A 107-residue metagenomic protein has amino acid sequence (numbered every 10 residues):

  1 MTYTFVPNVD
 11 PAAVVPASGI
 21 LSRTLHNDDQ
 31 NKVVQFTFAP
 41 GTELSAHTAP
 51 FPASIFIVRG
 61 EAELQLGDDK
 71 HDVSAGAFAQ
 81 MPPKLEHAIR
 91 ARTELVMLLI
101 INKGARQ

Functional and structural regions predicted by a protein language model:
M1-Q30, Q65: A short, N-terminal "cap"/entry segment at the start of jelly-roll beta-barrel domains of the cupin/DSBH fold
G19, K32-A49: Conserved short histidine dyad/triad with adjacent acidic residue
F51-E63, G67: Glycine- and acidic-residue-biased ligand/ion/polar-headgroup-sensing regions
V58-R59, S74-A75, T93, I101: A cytosolic small-molecule/anion-sensing beta-strand core signal
D68-P83: Short acidic-glycine-tyrosine-enriched beta hairpin
P83-R106: Ligand-binding loop in jelly-roll beta-barrel domains
